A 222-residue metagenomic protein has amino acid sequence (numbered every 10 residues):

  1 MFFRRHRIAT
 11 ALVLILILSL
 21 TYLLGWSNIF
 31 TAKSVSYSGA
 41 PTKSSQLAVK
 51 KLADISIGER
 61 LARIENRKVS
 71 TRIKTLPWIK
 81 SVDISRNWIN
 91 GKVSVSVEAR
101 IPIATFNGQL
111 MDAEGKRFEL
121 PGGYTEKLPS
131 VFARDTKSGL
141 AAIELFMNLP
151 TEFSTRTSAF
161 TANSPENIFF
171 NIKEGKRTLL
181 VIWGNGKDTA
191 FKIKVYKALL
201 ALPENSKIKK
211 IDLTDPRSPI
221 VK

Functional and structural regions predicted by a protein language model:
M1-S36, K43-R60, R67-T71, T75 (+1 more regions): Charged, solvent-exposed interaction patches on well-folded alpha/beta domains that mediate macromolecular contacts
